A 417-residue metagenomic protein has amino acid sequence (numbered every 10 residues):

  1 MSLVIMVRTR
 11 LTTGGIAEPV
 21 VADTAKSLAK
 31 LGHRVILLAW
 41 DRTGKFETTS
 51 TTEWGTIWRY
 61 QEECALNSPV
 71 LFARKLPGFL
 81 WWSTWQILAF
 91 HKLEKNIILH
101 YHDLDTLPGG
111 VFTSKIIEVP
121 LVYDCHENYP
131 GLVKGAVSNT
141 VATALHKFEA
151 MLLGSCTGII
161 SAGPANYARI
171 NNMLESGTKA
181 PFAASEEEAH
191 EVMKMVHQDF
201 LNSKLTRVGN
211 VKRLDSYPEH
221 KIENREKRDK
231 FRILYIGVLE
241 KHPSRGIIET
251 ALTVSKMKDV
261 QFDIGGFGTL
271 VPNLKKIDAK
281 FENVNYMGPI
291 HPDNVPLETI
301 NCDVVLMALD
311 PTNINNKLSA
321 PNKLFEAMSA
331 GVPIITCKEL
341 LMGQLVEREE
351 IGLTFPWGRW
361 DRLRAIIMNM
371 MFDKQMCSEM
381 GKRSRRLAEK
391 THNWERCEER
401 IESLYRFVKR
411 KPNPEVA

Functional and structural regions predicted by a protein language model:
V4, N210-K212, S216, R225-R245 (+2 more regions): Conserved donor-binding/catalytic core segment of Leloir-type glycosyltransferases
M6-D23, G44-F46, E240-R245: A short, glycine/small-residue-rich beta-strand->loop->alpha-helix junction that serves as a flexible
V7-T12, S27-G78, N166-N171, K179 (+2 more regions): N-terminal strand-loop element at the rim of the active site of nucleotide-sugar-dependent glycosyltransferases
D23-K26, T84-H91, P108, F112-I116 (+5 more regions): Membrane-proximal helix-turn-helix segments that form the acceptor-binding/catalytic region of lipid-linked
K230, K258-V260, P272-L297, N301-V304: Nucleotide-activated donor-binding/catalytic signature segment of Leloir-type glycosyltransferases, i.e., the conserved
V304-M307, E326-T336: Short hydrophobic beta-strand element within catalytic cores of glycosyltransferases and related nucleotide-activated
G343-M368, M376: Change "using UDP/GDP/dTDP sugars" to "using nucleotide sugars
R362-A365, N369, M376-T391, R400-S403: A short, well-ordered alpha-helix in the C-terminal region of glycosyltransferases
